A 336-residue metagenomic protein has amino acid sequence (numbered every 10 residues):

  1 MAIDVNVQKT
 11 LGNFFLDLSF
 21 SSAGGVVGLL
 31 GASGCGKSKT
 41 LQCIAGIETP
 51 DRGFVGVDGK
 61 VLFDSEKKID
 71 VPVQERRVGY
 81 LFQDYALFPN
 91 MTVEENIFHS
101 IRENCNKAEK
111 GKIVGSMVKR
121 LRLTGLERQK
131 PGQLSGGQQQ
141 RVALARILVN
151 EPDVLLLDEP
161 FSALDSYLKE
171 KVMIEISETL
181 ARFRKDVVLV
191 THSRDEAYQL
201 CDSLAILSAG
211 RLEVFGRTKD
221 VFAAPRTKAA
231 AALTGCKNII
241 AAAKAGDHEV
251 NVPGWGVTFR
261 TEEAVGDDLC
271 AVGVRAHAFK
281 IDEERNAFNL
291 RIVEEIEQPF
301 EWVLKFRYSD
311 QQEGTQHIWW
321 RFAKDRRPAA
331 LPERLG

Functional and structural regions predicted by a protein language model:
V5-A32, S38-K39, G46-T49, K60 (+2 more regions): Non-catalytic connector elements of ABC transporters
S38-L41, V142: ABC ATPase nucleotide-binding domain helices that frame the ATP-binding cleft
I47, V78, F82-F88, S193: Catalytic "switch" loops of ABC-type ATPases
E48-T49, G56, R102, A181: A position-specific signal in ABC ATPase nucleotide-binding domains
G53-S65: Conserved ABC transporter NBD signature motif
K67-P72, R102-N106: ABC transporter nucleotide-binding domains
R77, T92-A229: ABC ATPase nucleotide-binding domains
F222-A245, G273: C-terminal boundary and immediately downstream tail of ABC-type ATPase nucleotide-binding domains
